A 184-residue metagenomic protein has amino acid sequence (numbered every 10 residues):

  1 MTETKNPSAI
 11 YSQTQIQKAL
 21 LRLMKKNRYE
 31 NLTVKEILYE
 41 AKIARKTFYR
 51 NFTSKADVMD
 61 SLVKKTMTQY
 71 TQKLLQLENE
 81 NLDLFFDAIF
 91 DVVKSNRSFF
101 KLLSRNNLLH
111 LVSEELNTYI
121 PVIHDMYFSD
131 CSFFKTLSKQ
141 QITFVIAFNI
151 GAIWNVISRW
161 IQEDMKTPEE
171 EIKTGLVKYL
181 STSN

Functional and structural regions predicted by a protein language model:
M1-A9: N-terminal intrinsically disordered/low-complexity leader segments
T2-E3, K25-N27, T136-L137, F144 (+2 more regions): Cytosolic nucleotide-binding catalytic cores of signal-transduction proteins
I10-L21, E30-V34, Y39-K42, Y49-N79 (+1 more regions): An amphipathic alpha-helix adjacent to DNA-recognition modules
Q17-K25, M67, T71, L75 (+2 more regions): Regular secondary-structure segments
L32-T33, K101-L103, V112, E169: Short, hydrophobic secondary-structure boundary micro-motifs
E80-S98, A147, G151: Amphipathic alpha-helical segments that line or abut small-molecule/effector binding pockets and mediate allosteric
L109-F134, Q140-N155: Amphipathic alpha-helical packing segments from all-alpha helical-bundle domains
R159-N184: C-terminal peripheral helix-coil segments that are non-catalytic and often amphipathic
